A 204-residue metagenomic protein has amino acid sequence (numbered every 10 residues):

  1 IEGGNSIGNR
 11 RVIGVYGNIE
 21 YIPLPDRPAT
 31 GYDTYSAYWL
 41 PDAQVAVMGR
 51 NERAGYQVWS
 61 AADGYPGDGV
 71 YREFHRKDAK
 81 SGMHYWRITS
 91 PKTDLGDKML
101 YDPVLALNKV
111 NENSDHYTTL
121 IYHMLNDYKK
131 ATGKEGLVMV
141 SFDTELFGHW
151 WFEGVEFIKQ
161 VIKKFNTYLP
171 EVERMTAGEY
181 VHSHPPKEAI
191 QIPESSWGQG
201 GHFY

Functional and structural regions predicted by a protein language model:
I1-S6: A conserved hydrophobic secondary-structure block that centers on an alpha-helix together with its immediately flanking
N9-I22: His/Asp/Glu-enriched short active-site or ligand-binding loop at hydrolase and phosphoryl-transfer sites
R27-Y204: Active-site and substrate-binding clefts of carbohydrate-active enzymes
